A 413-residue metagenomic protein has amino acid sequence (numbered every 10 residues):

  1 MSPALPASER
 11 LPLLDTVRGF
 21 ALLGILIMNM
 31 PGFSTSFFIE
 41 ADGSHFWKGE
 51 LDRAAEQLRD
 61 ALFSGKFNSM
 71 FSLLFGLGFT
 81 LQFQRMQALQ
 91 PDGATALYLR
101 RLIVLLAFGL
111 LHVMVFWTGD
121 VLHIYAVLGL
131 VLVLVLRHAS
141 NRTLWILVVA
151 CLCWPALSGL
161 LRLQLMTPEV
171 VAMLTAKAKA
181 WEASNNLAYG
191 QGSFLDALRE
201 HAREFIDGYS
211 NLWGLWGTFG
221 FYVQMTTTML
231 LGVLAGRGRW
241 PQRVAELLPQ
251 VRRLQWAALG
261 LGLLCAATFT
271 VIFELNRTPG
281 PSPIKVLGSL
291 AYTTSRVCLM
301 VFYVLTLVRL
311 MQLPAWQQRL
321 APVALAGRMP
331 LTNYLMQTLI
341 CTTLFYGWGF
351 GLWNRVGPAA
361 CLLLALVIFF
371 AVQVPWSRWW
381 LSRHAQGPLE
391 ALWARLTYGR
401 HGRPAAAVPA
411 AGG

Functional and structural regions predicted by a protein language model:
S2-Q82: N-terminal signal-anchor module of multipass membrane proteins
E9-V17, A21, L254-Q255, M311-I340 (+2 more regions): Functional transmembrane helices that form membrane-embedded active or gating regions
S69-Q84, H123-L136, G220-R243, S295-P314: Specific transmembrane alpha-helix
L81, R85-R162: Internal alpha-helical transmembrane segments
V149-L231: Long hydrophobic alpha-helical segments that form multi-pass transmembrane helix bundles in integral membrane proteins
G217, K285-S295, M329-P330, W353-R378: Membrane-interface transmembrane-helix boundary segments in multi-pass integral membrane proteins
A258-M311: Alpha-helical transmembrane segments and terminal signal-anchor/GPI-anchor hydrophobic tails, characterized by long
A315, G357-G413: C-terminal "closing" transmembrane helix and its immediate cytosolic amphipathic cap in multi-pass membrane proteins
